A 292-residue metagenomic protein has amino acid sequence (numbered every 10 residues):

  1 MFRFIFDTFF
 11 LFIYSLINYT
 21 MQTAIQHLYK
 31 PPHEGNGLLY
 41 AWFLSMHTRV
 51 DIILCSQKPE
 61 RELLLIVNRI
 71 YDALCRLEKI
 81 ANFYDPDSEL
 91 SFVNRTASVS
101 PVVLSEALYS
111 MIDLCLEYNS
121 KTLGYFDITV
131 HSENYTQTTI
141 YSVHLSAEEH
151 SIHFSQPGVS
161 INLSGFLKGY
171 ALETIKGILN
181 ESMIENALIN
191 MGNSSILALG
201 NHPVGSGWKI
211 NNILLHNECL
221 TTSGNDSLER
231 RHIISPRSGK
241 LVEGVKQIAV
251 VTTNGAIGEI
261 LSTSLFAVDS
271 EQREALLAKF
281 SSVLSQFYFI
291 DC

Functional and structural regions predicted by a protein language model:
F2-C292: Mature catalytic core of soluble alpha/beta enzymes
